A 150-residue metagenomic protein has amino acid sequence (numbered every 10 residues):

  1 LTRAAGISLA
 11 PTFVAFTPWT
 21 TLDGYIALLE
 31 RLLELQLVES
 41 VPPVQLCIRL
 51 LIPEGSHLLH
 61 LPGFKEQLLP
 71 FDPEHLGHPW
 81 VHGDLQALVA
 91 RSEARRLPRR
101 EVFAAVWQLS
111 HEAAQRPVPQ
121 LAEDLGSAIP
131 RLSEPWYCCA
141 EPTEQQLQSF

Functional and structural regions predicted by a protein language model:
L1-G55: Conserved C-terminal portion of the radical SAM core fold that forms the substrate/S-adenosylmethionine-binding
H57-F150: Radical SAM enzyme core and accessory elements
